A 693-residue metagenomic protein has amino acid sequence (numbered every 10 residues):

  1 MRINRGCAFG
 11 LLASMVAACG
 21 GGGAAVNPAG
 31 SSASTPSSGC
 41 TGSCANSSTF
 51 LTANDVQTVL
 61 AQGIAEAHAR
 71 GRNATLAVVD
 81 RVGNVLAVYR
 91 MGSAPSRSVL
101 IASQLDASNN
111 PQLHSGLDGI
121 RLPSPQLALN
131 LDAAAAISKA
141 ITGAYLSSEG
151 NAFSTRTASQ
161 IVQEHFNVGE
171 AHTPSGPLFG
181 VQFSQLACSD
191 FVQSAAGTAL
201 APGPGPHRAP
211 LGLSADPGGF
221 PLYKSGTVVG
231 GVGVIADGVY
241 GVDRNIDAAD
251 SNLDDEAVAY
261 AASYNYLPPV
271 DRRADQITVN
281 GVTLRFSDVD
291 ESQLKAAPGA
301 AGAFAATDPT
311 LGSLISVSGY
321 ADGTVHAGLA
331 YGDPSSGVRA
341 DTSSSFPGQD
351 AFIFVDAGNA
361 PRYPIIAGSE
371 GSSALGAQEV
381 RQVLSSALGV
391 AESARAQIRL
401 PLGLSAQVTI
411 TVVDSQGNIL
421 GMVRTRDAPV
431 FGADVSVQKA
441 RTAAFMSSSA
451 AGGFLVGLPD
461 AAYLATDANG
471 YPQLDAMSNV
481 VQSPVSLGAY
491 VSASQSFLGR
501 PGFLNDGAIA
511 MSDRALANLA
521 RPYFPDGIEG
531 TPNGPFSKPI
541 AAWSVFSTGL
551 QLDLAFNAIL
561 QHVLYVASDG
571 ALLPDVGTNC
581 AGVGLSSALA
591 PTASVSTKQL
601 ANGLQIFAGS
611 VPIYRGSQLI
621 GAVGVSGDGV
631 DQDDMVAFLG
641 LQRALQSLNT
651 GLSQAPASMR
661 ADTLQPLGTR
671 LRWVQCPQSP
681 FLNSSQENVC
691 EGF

Functional and structural regions predicted by a protein language model:
M1-A8: Bacterial N-terminal signal peptides that target proteins for export
L11: Non-catalytic, low-structured ubiquitin/UBL-interacting segments
M15-A18: C-terminal motif of bacterial Sec signal peptides marking the signal peptidase cleavage site
G21: Short, conserved catalytic or interaction motifs in soluble domains
A24-F693: Flexible, solvent-exposed loop/hinge segments and secondary-structure transition points
